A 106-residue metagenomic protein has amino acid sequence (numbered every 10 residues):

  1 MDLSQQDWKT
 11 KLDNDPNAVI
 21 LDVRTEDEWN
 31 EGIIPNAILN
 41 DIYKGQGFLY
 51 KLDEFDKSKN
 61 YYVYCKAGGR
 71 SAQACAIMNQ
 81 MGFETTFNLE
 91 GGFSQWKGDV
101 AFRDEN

Functional and structural regions predicted by a protein language model:
M1-A18, E26-N60, G69-N106: Rhodanese-like catalytic fold shared by cysteine-dependent sulfurtransferases and DSP/PTP-type phosphatases
V63-Y64: Short, surface-exposed ligand- or partner-binding patches at beta-edge/loop junctions that are enriched in aromatics
